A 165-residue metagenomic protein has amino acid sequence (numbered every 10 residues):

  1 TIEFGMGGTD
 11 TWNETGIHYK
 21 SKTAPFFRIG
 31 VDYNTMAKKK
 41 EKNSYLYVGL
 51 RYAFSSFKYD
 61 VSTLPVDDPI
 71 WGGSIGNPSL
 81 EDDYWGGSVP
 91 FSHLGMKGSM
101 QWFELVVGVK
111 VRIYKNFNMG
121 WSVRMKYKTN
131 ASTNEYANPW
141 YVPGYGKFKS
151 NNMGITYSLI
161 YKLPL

Functional and structural regions predicted by a protein language model:
T1-N34: Glycine- and aromatic-enriched membrane insertion/assembly motifs of diderm outer-membrane and organelle channel
I2-F4, F27-I29, S44-L50, F103-L105 (+2 more regions): Transmembrane beta-strands of outer-membrane beta-barrel proteins
F4-D10, Y33-T35, Y52-K58, M125-A131 (+1 more regions): Transmembrane beta-strands of outer-membrane beta-barrel pores
W12-I17, D60-D67, S132-P139: Outer-membrane beta-barrel translocator domains and adjoining extracellular loop/strand segments of Gram-negative
N13-Y19, M36, P90-G95, V142-K147: Extracellular loop and loop/strand-boundary signature of outer-membrane beta-barrel proteins
S21-A24, H93-W102, K147-N151: Short sequence motifs at beta-strands and strand-loop junctions characteristic of Gram-negative outer-membrane
M36-Y45, I113-M119, L165: Short loop/turn motifs that connect adjacent beta-strands in outer-membrane beta-barrel proteins
K149-L165: Outer-membrane beta-barrel "beta-signal"
